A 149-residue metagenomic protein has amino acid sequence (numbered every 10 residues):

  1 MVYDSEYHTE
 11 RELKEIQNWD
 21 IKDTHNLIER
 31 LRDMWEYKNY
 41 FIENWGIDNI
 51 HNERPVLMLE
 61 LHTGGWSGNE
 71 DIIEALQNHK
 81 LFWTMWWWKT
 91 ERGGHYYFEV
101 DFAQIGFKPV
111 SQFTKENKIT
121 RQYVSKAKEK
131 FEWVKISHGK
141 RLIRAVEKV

Functional and structural regions predicted by a protein language model:
M1-P55: An N-terminal amphipathic alpha-helical segment
I42-Q77: Amphipathic, interaction-prone secondary-structure segments
W66-I105: Short, compact, well-ordered microdomains
F113-T114: Short alpha-helical "recognition helix" segments of helix-turn-helix
Y123: Residues in the helix-turn-helix
K126-A127: Residues in the recognition helix of alpha-helical DNA-binding motifs
K130-V149: Short helix-start
